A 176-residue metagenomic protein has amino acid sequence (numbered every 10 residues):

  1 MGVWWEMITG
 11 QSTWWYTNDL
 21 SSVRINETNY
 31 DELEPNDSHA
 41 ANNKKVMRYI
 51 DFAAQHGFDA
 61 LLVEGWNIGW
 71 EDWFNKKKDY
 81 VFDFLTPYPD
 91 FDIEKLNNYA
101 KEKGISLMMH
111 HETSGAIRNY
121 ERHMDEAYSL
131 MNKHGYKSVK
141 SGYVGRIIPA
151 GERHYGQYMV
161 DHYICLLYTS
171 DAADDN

Functional and structural regions predicted by a protein language model:
M1-E102, H111: Conserved structural scaffold segments of CAZyme catalytic domains across common CAZy folds
N26, F91-N97, E102-I147: Active-site-adjacent "subsite" loops/lids of carbohydrate-active enzymes
A40-K44, P87, R118, R122 (+2 more regions): Soluble non-cytosolic domains of exported or imported proteins
V46, I93, M124, Y163-I164: Generic non-transmembrane alpha-helix signal with a bias for helix starts/N-cap capping motifs
Y49, L96, A127, L166-T169: Aromatic/hydrophobic pocket-lining residues that form π-stacking "cages" and hydrophobic walls in ligand
D79-Y80, E126-A127, Q157-Y158: Short, hinge-like loop/turn segments at secondary-structure boundaries
P149-G151, Y155: Outer-membrane beta-barrel translocator/channel fold
Y168-N176: Single conserved hydrophobic/aromatic residue that forms the stacking wall/gate of nucleotide- or nucleobase-binding
